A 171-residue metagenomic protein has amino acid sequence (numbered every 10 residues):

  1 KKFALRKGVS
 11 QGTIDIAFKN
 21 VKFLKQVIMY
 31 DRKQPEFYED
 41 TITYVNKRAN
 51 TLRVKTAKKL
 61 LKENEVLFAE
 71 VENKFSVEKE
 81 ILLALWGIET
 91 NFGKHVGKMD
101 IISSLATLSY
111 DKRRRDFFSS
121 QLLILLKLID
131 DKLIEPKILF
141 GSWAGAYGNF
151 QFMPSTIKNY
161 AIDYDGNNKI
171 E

Functional and structural regions predicted by a protein language model:
K1-G8: N-terminal module-boundary/linker segments of secreted carbohydrate-active enzymes
G8-E171: Catalytic glycan-binding domains that act on GlcNAc-containing polysaccharides
